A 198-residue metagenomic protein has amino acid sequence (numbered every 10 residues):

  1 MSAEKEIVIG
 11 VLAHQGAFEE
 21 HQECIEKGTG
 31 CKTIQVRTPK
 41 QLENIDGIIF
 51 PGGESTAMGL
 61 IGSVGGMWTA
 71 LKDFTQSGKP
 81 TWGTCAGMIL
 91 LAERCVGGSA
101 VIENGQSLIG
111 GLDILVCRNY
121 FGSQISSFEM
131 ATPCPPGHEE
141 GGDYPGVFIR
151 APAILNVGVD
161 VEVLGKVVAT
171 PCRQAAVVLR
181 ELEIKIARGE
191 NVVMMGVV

Functional and structural regions predicted by a protein language model:
M1-S2, R118-V198: Amide-donor transfer/coupling interface in amidating biosynthetic enzymes
M1-S77, E183-N191: N-terminal beta1-alpha1 cap of cysteine-dependent amidohydrolase-like domains
I7, C31, K79, Q106-S107 (+2 more regions): A structural micro-motif
I9, Q15, P51-G52, W82 (+3 more regions): Short glycine-rich loop/turn motifs that provide flexible caps or phosphate-binding loops at active sites
H14-Q15, V36-T38, G52-E54, T84-A86 (+4 more regions): Fold-independent oxyanion-binding glycine-rich loops and adjacent beta-strand/coil segments at enzyme active sites
I34, F50, V101-N104, L108 (+3 more regions): Short, functionally important structural connectors and interaction interfaces within domains
S55-P136: Cysteine-nucleophile active-site neighborhood
